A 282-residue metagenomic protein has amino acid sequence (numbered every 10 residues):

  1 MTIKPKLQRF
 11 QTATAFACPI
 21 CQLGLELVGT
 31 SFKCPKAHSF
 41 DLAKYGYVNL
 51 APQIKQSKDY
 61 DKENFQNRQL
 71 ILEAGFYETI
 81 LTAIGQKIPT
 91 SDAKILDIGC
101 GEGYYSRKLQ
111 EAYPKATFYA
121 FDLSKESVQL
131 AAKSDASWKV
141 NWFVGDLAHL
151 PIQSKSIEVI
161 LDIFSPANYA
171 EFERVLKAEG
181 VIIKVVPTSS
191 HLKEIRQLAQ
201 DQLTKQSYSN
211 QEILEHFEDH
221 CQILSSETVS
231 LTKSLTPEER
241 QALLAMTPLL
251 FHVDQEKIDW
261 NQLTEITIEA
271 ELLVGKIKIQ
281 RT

Functional and structural regions predicted by a protein language model:
M1-S57: N-terminal auxiliary segments of SAM/dcSAM-dependent transferases
T12-T14, T228-T282: Conserved Class I S-adenosyl-L-methionine
S57-T79, A83: Class I SAM-dependent methyltransferase Rossmann-like catalytic core, especially the SAM/SAH-binding loop
K94-L96, E102-H149: Class I SAM-dependent methyltransferase SAM/SAH-binding core
A148-V159: A short acidic, Gly/Pro-enriched loop at the edge of an enzyme's catalytic core that lines a small-molecule cofactor
I157-E171, V186-T188: A short SAM/SAH-binding and catalytic strip from SAM-dependent methyltransferases
E179-S190: Conserved beta-strand signature within the Rossmann-like core of class I S-adenosyl-L-methionine
R196-E218: Conserved Class I S-adenosyl-L-methionine
